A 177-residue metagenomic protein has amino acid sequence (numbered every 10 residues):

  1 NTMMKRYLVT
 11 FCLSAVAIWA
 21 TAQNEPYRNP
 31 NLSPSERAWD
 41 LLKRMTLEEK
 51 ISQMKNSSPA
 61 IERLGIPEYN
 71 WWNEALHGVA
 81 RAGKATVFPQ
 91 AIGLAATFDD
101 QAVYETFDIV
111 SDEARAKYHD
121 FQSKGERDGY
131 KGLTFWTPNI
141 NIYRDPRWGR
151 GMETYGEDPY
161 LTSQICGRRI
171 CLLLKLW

Functional and structural regions predicted by a protein language model:
N1-M3: Short, Lys/Arg-enriched N-terminal segments with co-localized hydrophobic residues within the first ~10-30 amino acids
K5-C12: Sec-dependent signal peptide recognition, specifically the positively charged N-region followed immediately by
L13-T21: Hydrophobic h-region of N-terminal signal peptides that target proteins for export in Gram-negative bacteria
Q23-W177: N-terminal beta-rich core of secreted/periplasmic extracellular enzymes
